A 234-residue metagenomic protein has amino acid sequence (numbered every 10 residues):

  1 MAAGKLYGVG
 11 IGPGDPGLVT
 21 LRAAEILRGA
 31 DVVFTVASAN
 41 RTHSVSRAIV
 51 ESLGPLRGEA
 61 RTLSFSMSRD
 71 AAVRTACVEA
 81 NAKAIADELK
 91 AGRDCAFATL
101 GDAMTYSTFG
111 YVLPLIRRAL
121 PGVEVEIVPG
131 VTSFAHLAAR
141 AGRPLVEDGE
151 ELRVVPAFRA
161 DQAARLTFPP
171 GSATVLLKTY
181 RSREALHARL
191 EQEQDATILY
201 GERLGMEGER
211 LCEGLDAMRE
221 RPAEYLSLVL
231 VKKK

Functional and structural regions predicted by a protein language model:
M1-F65, L166-F168, A188, E207 (+1 more regions): Glycine-rich, flexible N-terminal cofactor/catalytic loop recognition
L6, K90, T167-K234: A contiguous loop/helix-start segment that scaffolds small-molecule binding in enzyme catalytic cores
V32-V33, A60, P144, T174 (+1 more regions): Short, well-ordered beta-strand core segments
T35, T62, F97-T99, V125-G130 (+3 more regions): General beta-strand structural signal in soluble alpha/beta enzymes
G54-L56, R117-E124, E193-Q194: Short helix-capping segments at alpha-helix termini
R61-T62, S66-G92, F97: Glycine/small-residue-rich loop that forms an oxyanion/phosphate-binding "nest" at active or ligand-binding sites
A80-E88, P144-P156, M218-L228: A polyampholytic, Gly/Pro-enriched intrinsically disordered region
G101, T105-F168, E220: Class I SAM-dependent methyltransferase SAM-binding "motif I" and its flanking Rossmann-like core
